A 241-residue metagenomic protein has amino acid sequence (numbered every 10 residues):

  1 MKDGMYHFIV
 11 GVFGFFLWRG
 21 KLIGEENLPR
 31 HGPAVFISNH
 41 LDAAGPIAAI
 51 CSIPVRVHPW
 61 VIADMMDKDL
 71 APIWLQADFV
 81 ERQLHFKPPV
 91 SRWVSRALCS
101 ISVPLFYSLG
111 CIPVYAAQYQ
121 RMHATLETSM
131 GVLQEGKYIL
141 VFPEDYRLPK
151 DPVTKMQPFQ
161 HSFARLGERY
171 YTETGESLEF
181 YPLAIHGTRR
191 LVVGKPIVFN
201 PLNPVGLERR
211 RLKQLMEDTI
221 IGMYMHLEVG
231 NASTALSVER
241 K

Functional and structural regions predicted by a protein language model:
D3, V10-D42, C51: Helix-to-loop junction immediately C-terminal to a conserved catalytic motif
M5, I9-F13, S102-L105, S129 (+1 more regions): Hydrophobic alpha-helical segments of integral membrane proteins, encompassing both true transmembrane helices
F8, R19-E25, G45-P46, C99 (+1 more regions): A generic local structural motif
R19-K21, H58, G110, E179: Conserved beta-strand segments of alpha/beta enzyme cores
E26-L28, A63-M65, A117, H186 (+1 more regions): Short, solvent-exposed coil/turn elements at secondary-structure transition points
N27, A49-C51, V103-L105, M130-Q134 (+1 more regions): Short, charge-rich binding segments
R30-A116: Catalytic core of membrane glycerolipid acyltransferases/transacylases, capturing the structured, soluble-facing
Q118-K241: Non-catalytic C-terminal accessory region of glycerolipid acyltransferases and related lyso-lipid remodeling enzymes
